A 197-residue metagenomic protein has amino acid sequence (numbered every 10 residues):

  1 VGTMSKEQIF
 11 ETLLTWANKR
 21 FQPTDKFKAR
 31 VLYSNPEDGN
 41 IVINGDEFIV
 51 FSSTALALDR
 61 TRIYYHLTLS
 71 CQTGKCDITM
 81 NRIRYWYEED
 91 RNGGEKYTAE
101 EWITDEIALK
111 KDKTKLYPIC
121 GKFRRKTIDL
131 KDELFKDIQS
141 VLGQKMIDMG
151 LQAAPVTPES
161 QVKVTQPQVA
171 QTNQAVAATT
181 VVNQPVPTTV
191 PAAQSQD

Functional and structural regions predicted by a protein language model:
V1-D197: Ser/Thr-rich, low-complexity intrinsically disordered terminal regions
